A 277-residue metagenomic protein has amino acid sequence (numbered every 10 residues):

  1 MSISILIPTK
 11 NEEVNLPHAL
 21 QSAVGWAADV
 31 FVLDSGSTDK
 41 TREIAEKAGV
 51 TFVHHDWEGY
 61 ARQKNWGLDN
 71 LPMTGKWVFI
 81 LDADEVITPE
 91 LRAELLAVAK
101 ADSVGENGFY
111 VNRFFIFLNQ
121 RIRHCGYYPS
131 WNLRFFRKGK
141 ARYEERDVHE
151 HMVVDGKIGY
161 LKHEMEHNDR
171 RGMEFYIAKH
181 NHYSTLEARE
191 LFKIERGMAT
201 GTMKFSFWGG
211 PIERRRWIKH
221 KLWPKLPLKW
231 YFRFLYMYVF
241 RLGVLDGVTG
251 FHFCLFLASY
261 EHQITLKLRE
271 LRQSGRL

Functional and structural regions predicted by a protein language model:
S2-S4: Cell-envelope/extracellular polymer assembly enzymes that use nucleotide-activated donors
L6-G25: Short, well-formed alpha-helical segments that are part of the catalytic scaffolds of diverse glycosyltransferases
V14-H18, D39-A48, E90-L91: Acidic helix N-cap motif at the loop->helix transition within catalytic regions of sugar-transfer enzymes
S22, W26, D34-E43, W57 (+1 more regions): A conserved acidic beta->alpha catalytic loop
W26, K47-G49, V154: Short, structured coil segments at secondary-structure junctions
D29, T51, K157-G159: Conserved beta-strand segments of alpha/beta enzyme cores
R42-N70, T74, A101: Conserved donor nucleotide-binding strand/loop of the catalytic core
R62-L68, G75, F79, T88-R272: Catalytic-site signature of metal-activated, phosphate-bearing donor transferases, centered on the GT-A/GT-A-like
